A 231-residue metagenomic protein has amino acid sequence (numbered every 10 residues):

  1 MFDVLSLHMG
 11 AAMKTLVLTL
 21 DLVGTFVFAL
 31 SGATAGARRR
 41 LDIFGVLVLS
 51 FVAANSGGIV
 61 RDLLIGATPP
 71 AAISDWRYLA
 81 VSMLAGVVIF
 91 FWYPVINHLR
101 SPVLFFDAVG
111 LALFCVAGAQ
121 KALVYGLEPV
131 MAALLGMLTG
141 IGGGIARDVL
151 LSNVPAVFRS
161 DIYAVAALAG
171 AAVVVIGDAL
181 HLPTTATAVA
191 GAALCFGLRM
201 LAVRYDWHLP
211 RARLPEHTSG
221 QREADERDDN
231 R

Functional and structural regions predicted by a protein language model:
M1-L16, L63-I73, A117-M131, I176-T187: Helix-coil boundary and interhelical linker segments in multi-pass alpha-helical membrane proteins
M1-M13, W207-R231: Intrinsically disordered, low-complexity non-transmembrane regions of multi-pass membrane transporters
M13-T25, F51, P70-L84, E128-G140: Structural signature of hydrophobic alpha-helical transmembrane segments
A29-R39, D62, V87-R100, I145-A156 (+1 more regions): C-terminal ends of transmembrane helices
F44-V52, D75-L79, R100-L111, A132-L135 (+1 more regions): Cytoplasmic-side transmembrane-helix entry/capping segments in multi-pass membrane proteins
V48-V52, I59-I65, L134, L138 (+2 more regions): Short, structured motif recognition centered on aromatic/hydrophobic residues
S50-G58, F106-Q120, L138, I162-V175 (+1 more regions): Small-residue-rich segments of transmembrane alpha-helices in multi-pass membrane proteins, especially helix faces
L84-K121: Ordered, amphipathic secondary-structure segments that act as subunit-interaction surfaces in large macromolecular
